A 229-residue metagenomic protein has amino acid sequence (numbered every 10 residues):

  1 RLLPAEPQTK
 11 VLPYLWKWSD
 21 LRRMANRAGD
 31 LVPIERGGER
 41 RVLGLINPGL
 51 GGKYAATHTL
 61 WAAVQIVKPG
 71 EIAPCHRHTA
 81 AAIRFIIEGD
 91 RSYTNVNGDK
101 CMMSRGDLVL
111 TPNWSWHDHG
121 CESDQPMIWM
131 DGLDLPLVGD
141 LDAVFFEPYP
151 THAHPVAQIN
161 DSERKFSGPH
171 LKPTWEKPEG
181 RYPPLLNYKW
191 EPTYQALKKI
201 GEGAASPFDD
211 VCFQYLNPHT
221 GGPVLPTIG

Functional and structural regions predicted by a protein language model:
R1-T57, P148, H154-I228: A short, N-terminal "cap"/entry segment at the start of jelly-roll beta-barrel domains of the cupin/DSBH fold
G44-V64, K68-I72, A82: N-terminal functional module of multi-domain proteins
Q65, I83-F85, L110, S123-V144: A short hydrophobic beta-strand segment most commonly corresponding to one strand of the jelly-roll/cupin
K68-D107, T111-S115, G120, G229: A short beta-strand-loop-beta hairpin characteristic of the jelly-roll/cupin
H117, G132, D142-H154, I159: Peripheral, non-catalytic segments flanking oxidoreductase cores
H117-D118, L137-G139, G221-G222: Flexible loop/turn segments at secondary-structure boundaries
